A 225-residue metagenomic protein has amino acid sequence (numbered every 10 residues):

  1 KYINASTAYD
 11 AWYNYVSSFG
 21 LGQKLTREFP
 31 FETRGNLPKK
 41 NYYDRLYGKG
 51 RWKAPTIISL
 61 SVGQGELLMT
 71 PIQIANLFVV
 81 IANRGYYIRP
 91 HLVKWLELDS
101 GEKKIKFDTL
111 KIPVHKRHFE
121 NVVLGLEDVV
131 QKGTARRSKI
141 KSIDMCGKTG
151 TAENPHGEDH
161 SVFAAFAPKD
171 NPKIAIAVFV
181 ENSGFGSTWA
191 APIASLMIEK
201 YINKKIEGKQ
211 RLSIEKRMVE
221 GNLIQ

Functional and structural regions predicted by a protein language model:
K1-S183, V219-Q225: Beta-lactam-recognizing serine transpeptidase/beta-lactamase-like catalytic domain environment
T70-N76, W189-L196: Short amphipathic alpha-helical face segments that pack within enzyme cores and frequently flank/anchor catalytic
G101-D108, I193-Q225: Short, gly/Ser/Thr-rich active-site loops of penicillin-recognizing serine hydrolases
G184-T188: Ordered, soluble secondary-structure elements with a strong preference for glycine-centered loop motifs and nearby
